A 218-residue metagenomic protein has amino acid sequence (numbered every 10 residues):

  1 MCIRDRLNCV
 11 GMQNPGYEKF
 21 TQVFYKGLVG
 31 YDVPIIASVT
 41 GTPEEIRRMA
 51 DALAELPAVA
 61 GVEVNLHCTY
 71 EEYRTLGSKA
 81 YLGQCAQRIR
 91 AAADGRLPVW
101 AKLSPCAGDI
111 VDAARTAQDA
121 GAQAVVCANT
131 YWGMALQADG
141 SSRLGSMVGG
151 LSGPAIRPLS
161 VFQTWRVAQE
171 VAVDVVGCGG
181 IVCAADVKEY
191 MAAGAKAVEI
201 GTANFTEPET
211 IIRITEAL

Functional and structural regions predicted by a protein language model:
M1-I3: Short, small-residue-biased leader/transition segments that mark boundaries at the very start of proteins
R6-L7, N14, C68-A80, A113-Q169 (+3 more regions): Glycine/Thr-rich beta-alpha phosphate-binding loop at enzyme active sites
M12-Q22, S38-L56: Glycine-rich anion/phosphate-binding loops
F20, A37, V64, K102 (+3 more regions): Conserved, mostly hydrophobic/aromatic
Y31-A37, A93-S104, Q169-C178: Short beta-strand/loop segments at the ligand-binding rim of alpha/beta enzyme cores
V39-G41, L103-D109, R157, V173-A185: Glycine-rich beta-to-alpha transition loops that act as phosphate-gripper elements at the mouths of alpha/beta enzyme
I46-E55, A107-A120, Q169-E170, I181-V198: Catalytic cores of alpha/beta
V64-C68, A124-M134, G180-I181, A185-I214: Glycine-rich phosphate-binding active-site loops on the catalytic face of alpha/beta enzymes
